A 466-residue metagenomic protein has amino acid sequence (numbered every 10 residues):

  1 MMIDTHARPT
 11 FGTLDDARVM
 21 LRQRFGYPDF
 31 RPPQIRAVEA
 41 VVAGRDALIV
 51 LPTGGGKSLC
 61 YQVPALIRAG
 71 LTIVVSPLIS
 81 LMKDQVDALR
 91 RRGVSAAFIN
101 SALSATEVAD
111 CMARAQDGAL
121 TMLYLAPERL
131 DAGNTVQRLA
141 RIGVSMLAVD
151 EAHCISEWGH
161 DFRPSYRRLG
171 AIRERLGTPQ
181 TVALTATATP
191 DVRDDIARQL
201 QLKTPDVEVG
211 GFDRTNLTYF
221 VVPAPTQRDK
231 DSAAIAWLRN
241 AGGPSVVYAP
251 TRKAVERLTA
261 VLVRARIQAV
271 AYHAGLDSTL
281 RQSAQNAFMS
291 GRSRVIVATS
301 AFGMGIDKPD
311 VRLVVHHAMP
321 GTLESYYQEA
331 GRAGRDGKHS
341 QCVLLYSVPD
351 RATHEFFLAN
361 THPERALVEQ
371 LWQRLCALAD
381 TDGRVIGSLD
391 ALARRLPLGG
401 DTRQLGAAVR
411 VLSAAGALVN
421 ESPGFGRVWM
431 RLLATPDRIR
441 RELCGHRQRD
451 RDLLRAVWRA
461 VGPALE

Functional and structural regions predicted by a protein language model:
I3-F11, D15-R24, P28, P32 (+6 more regions): Helicase motor core with emphasis on the C-terminal RecA-like subdomain
L433-P463: Short, amphipathic alpha-helical interaction segments positioned at domain boundaries
E466: Conserved nucleotide-binding/hydrolysis modules and their immediate coupling elements across P-loop/ASCE NTPase motors
